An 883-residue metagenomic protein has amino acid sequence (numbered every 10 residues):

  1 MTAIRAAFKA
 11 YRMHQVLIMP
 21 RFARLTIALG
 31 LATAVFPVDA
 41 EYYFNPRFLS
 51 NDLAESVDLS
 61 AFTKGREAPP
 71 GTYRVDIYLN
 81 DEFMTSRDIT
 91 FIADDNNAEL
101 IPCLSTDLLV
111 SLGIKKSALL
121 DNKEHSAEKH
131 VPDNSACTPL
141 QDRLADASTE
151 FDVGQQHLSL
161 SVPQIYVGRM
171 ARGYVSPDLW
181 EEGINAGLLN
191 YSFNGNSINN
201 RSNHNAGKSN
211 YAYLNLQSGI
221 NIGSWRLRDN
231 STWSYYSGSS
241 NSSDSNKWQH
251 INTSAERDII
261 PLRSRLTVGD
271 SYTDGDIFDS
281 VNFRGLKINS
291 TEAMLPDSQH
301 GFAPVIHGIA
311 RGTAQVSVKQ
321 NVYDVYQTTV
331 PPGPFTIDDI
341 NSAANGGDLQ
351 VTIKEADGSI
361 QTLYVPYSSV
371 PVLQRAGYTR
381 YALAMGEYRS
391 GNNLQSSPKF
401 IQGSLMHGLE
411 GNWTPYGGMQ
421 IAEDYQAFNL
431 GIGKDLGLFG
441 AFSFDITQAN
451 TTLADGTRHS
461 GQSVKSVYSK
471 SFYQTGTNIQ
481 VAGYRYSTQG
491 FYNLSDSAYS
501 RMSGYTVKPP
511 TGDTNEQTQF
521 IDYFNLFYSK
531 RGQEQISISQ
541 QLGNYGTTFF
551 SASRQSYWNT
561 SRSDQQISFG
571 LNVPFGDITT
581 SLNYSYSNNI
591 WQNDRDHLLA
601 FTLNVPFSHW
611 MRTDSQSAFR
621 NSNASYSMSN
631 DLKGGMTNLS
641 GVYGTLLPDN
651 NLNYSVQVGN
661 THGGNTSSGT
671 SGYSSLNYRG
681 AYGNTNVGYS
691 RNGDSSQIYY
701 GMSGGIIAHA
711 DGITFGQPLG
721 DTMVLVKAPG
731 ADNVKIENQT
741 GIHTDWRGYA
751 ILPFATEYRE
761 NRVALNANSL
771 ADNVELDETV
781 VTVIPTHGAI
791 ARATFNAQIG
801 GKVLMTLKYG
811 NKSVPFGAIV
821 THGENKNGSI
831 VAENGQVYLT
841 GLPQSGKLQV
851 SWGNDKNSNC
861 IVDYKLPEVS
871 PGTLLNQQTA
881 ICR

Functional and structural regions predicted by a protein language model:
T2-D39: Gram-negative bacterial Sec-dependent N-terminal signal peptides
A40-K64, P69-G71, S105-D107, S111-L119 (+9 more regions): Flexible, glycine-rich linker and terminal segments associated with outer-membrane beta-barrel/transport systems
P70-D88: Eukaryote-biased recognition of intrinsically disordered, low-complexity regulatory segments
R87-I101: Short acidic/polar beta-strand-loop edge motifs in secreted extracellular and Gram-negative envelope-associated
A93-N97, A303-G308, D339-I340: Short, polar/charged loop or turn motifs at beta-strand boundaries
S218, L383-N392, S397, I401-M419 (+2 more regions): Core alpha-helical transmembrane segments of integral membrane proteins
I337-D348: Extracytoplasmic assembly/pore-lining segments of large envelope/extracellular complexes
V351: Extended acidic/charged loop-beta regions that coordinate divalent cations and stabilize anionic phosphate/carboxylate
